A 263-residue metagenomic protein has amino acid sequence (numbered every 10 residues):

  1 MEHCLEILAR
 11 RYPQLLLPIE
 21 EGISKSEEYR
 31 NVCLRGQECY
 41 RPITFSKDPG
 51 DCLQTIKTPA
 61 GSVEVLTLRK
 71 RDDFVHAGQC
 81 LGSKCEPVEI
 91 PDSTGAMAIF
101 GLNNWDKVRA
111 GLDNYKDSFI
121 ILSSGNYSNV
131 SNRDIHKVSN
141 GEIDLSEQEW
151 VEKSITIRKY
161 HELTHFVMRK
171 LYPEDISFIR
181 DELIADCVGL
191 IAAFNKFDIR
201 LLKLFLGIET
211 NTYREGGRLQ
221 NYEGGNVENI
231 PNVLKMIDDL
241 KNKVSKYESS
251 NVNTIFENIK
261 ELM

Functional and structural regions predicted by a protein language model:
M1-V63: N-terminal low-structure segments adjacent to metalloprotease catalytic domains across cellular compartments
S62-W150: Active-site scaffold of zinc-dependent metalloenzymes
I143-E147, V167-R180: Short helix/strand-bridging catalytic loops that position acidic/His residues to coordinate divalent metals and engage
W150-V151, E228: Short, surface-exposed alpha-helical recognition segments that flank or form part of ligand/macromolecule-binding
K153-K170, E182: Active-site recognition of the HExxH zinc-binding catalytic motif
R169, F194-N195: Alpha-solenoid helical repeat scaffolds
I179-F194: An active-site-proximal "capping" alpha-helix that borders the catalytic cofactor pocket
N195-M263: Long, well-structured alpha-helical subdomains associated with metal-dependent extracellular/ecto-lumenal hydrolases
